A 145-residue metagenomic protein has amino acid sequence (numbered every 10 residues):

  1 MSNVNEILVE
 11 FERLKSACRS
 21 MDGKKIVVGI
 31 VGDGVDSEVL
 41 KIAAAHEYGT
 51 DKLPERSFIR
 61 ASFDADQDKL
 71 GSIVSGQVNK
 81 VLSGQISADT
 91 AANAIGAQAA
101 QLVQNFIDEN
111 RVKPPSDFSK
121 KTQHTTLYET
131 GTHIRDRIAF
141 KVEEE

Functional and structural regions predicted by a protein language model:
M1-E145: Short, Lys/Arg-rich flexible segments
